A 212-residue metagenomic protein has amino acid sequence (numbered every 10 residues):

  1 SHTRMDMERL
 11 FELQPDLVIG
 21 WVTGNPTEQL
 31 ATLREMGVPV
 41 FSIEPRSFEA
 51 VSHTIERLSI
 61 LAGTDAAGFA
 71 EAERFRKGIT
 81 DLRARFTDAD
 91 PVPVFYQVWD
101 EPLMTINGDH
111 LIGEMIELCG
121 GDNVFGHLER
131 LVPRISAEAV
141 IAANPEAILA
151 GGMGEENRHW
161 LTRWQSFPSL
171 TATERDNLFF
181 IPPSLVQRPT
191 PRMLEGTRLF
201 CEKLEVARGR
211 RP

Functional and structural regions predicted by a protein language model:
S1-P212: N-terminal ligand-binding lobe of clamshell/alpha-beta domains
